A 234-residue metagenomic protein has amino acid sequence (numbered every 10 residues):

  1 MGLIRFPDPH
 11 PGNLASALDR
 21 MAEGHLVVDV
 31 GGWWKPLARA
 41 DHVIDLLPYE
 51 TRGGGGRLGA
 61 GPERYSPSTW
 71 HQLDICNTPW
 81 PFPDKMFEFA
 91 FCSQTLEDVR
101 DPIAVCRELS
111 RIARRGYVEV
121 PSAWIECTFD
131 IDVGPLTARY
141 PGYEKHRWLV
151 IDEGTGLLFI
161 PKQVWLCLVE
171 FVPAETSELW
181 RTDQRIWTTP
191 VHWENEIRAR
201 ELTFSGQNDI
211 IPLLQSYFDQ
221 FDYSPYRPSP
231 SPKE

Functional and structural regions predicted by a protein language model:
M1-G24: Class I SAM-dependent methyltransferase Rossmann-like catalytic core, especially the SAM/SAH-binding loop
M1-P7, W80, E88-A90, I210 (+1 more regions): N-terminal non-globular leader segments, chiefly Sec-dependent signal peptides
F6, L14, S66-T69, G134-A138: Intrinsically disordered, low-complexity segments enriched in polar/charged residues with Gly/Pro, especially when
S16, A22, G32, P48 (+5 more regions): Low-complexity, compositionally biased segments
M21, V28-D29, R139, T203: Generic detector of intrinsically disordered, low-complexity, polar/charged segments
E23-T128: Conserved SAM-binding loop
Q72, I103-E234: S-adenosyl-L-methionine-dependent methyltransferase catalytic module, highlighting the catalytic core
